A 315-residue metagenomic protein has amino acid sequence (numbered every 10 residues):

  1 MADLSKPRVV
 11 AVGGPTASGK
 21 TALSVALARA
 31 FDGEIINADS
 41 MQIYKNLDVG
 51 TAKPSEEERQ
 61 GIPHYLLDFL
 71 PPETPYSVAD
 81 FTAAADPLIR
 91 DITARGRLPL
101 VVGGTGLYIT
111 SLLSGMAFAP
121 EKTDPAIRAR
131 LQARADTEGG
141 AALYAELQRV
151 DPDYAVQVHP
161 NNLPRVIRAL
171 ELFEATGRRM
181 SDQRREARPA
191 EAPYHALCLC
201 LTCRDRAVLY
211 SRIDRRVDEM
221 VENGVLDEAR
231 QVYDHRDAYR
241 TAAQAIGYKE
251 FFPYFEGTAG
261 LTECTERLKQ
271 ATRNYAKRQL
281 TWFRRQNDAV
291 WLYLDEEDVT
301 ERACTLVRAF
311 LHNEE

Functional and structural regions predicted by a protein language model:
M1-E315: Phosphate/pyrophosphate-binding catalytic cores of soluble transferases and nucleic-acid-acting enzymes
